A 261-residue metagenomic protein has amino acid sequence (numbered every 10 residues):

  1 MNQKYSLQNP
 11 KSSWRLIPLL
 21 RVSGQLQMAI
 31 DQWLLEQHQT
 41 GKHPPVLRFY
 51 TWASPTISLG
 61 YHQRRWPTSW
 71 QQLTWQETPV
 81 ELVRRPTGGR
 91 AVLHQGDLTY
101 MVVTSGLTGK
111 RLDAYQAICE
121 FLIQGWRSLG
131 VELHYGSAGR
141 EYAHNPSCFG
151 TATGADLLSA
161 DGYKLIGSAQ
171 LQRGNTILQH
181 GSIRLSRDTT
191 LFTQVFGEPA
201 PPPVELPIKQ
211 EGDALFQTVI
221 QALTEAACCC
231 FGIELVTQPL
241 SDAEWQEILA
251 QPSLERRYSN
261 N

Functional and structural regions predicted by a protein language model:
L7-L73, R84-R85, C148, L158 (+1 more regions): Active-site loop/lid in soluble adenylation, ligation, and acyl-transfer enzymes
F49-T51, R65-K110: A glycine-rich, hydrophobic loop/mini-helix early in the fold
A53, S159-G162, R173-G174, R187: Short acidic-glycine loop/turn motifs at beta-strand connectors
S54, R64, L171-Q172, T190: Short, glycine-/Ser/Thr-/acidic-enriched flexible segments
Y61, V102-G106, S159, L185: Short beta-strand-to-loop capping motifs
Q95-G154: Internal, conserved structured core segments that host functional sites
G109, E120-E141, Q172-N261: Long, positively charged amphipathic alpha-helical accessory segments at protein N-termini or as interdomain linkers
T151-L158, G162-Q170: Aromatic/basic-lined ligand-recognition segments that form π-stacking hydrophobic pockets flanked by Lys/Arg to engage
